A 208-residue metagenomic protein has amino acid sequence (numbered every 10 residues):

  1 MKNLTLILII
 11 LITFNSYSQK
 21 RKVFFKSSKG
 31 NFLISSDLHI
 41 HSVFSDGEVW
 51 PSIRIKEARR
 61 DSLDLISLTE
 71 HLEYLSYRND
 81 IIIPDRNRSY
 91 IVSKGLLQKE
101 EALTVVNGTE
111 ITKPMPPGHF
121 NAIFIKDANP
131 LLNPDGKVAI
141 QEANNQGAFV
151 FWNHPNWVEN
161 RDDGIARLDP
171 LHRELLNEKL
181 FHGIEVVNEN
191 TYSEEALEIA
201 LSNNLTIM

Functional and structural regions predicted by a protein language model:
L4-T13: Sec-dependent N-terminal signal peptides
R21-F149, N153, N160-R161, A166 (+2 more regions): A metal-dependent hydrolase metal-coordination microenvironment
L171: Short, glycine/polar-rich helix-capping loops at beta-to-alpha or helix-loop-helix junctions that flank or form
L205-M208: Short acidic/histidine-rich active-site segments
